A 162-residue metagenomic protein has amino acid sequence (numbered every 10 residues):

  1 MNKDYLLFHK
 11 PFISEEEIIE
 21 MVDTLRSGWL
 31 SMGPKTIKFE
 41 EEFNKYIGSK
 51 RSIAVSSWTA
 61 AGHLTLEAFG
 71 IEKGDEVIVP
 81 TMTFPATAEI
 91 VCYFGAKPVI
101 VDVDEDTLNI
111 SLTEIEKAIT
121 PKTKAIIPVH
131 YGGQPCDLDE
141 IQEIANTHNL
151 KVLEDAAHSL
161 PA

Functional and structural regions predicted by a protein language model:
M1-L30, P34: N-terminal "arm"/small-domain region of PLP-dependent enzymes with the aminotransferase-like
L7-H9, S56, I127-V129: Short beta-strand segments
V22, R26, E40-N44, H63-E67 (+3 more regions): Solvent-exposed, non-membrane alpha-helical residues enriched in polar/charged side chains
W29-E76, I90-F94, V99-D102: Phosphate-binding glycine-rich loop
E67-S159: PLP-dependent aminotransferase-like
A162: Active-site "gating" loop of Rossmann-like NAD(P)-dependent oxidoreductase/epimerase domains
